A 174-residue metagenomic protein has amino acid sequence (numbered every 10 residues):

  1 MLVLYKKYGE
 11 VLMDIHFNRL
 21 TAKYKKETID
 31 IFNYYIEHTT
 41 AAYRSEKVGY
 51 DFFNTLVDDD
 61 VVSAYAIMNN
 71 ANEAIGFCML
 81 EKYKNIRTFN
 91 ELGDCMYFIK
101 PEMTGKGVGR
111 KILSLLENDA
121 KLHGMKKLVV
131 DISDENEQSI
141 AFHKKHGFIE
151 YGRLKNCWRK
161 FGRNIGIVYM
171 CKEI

Functional and structural regions predicted by a protein language model:
M13-I15, A71-F77, I165: Glycine-rich phosphate/pyrophosphate-binding loop shared by adenosine-nucleotide-utilizing enzymes
D14-T28: A short beta-loop-alpha structural element at the N-terminal edge of CoA-dependent acyl/N-acetyltransferase catalytic
I29-T55: Conserved GNAT-fold acetyl-CoA-binding loop/helix
S45-E102, L113, E173: Acetyl-CoA-dependent GNAT
I99, G105-L122, A141-K145: Conserved acetyl-CoA-binding loop-helix of GNAT-fold acetyltransferases
A120-I132: Conserved GNAT acetyl-CoA-binding A-motif
V129-I132, I149-G166: Conserved catalytic-core motifs of GNAT/GCN5-like acyltransferases
V130-I140: Conserved beta-strand-loop-alpha-helix junction that forms the acyl-donor binding cleft
